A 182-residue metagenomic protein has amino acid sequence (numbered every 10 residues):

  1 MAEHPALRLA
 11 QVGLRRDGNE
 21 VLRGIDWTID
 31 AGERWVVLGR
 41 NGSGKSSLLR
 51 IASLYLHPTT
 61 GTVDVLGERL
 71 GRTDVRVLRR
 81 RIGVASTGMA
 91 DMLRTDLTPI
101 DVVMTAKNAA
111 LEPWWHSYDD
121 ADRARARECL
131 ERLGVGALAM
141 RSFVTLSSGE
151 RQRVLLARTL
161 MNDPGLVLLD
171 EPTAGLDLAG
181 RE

Functional and structural regions predicted by a protein language model:
L7, L22-G24, A139: Conserved structural motif at the start of ABC-family nucleotide-binding domains
L38-R40: The feature captures the beta-strand-to-loop junction immediately N-terminal to the Walker
S53: Helix-to-loop junction immediately C-terminal to a conserved catalytic motif
G61-G71, L78: Conserved ABC transporter NBD signature motif
W115-Y118, S142-L146, E150: Conserved ABC ATPase signature
D163: Conserved catalytic motifs of ABC-family nucleotide-binding domains
V167-E171: Catalytic Walker B motif of ABC-type/P-loop ATPase nucleotide-binding domains
